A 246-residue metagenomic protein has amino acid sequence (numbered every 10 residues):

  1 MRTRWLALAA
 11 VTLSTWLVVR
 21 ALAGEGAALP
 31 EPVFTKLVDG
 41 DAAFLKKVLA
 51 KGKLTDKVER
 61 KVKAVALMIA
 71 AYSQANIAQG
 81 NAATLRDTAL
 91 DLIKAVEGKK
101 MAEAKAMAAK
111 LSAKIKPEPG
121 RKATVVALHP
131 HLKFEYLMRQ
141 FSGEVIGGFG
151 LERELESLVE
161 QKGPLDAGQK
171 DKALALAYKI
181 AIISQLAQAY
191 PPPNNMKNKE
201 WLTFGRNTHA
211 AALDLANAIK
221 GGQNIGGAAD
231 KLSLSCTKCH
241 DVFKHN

Functional and structural regions predicted by a protein language model:
M1-T12: Bacterial N-terminal signal peptides that target proteins for export
T15-W16, Q74: Compositionally biased regions
W16-A23: Sec/Tat signal peptide C-region and signal peptidase I cleavage site
A23-N246: Mature extracytoplasmic or organellar-lumen-exposed domains after removal of signal/transit peptides
